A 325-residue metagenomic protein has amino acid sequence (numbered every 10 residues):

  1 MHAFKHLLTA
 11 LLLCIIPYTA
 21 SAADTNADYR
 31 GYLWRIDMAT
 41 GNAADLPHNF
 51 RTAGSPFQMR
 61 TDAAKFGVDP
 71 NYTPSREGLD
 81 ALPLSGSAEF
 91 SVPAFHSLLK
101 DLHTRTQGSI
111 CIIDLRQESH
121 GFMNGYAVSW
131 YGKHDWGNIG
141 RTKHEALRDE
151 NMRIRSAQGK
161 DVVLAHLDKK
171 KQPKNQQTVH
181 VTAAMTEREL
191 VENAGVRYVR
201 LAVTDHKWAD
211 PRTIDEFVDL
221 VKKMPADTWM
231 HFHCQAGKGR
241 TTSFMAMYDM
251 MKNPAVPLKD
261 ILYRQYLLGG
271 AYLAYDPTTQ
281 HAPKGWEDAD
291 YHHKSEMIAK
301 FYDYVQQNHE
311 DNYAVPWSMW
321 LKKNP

Functional and structural regions predicted by a protein language model:
M1-L8: Bacterial N-terminal signal peptides that target proteins for export
F4, T19-A20: Alpha-helical hydrophobic membrane-insertion segments
L8-P17: Bacterial N-terminal signal peptides
A22-H231, S243-P325: Cys-dependent protein tyrosine phosphatase-like superfamily
G237: Conserved G/P- and acidic residue-centered "switch" motifs that form tight phosphate/ATP-binding loops in soluble
R240: Catalytic Zn2+-binding segment of zinc metalloproteases
